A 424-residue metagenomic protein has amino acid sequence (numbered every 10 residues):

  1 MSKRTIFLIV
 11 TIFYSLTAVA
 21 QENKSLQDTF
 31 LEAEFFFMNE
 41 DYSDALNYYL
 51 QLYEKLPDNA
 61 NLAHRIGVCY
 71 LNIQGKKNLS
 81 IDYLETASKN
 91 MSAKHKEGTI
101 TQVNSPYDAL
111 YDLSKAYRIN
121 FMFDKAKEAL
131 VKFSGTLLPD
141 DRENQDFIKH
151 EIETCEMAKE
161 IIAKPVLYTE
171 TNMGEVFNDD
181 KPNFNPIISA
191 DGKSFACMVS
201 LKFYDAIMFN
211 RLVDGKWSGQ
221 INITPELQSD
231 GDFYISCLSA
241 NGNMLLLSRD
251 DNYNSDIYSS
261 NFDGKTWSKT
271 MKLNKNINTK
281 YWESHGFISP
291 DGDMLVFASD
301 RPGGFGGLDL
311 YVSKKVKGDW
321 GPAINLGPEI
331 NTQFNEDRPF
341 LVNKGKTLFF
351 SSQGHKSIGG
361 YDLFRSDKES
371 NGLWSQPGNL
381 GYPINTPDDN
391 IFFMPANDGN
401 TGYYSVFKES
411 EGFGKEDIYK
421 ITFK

Functional and structural regions predicted by a protein language model:
K24-K55: Alpha-helical segment of the N-proximal tetratricopeptide repeat
Q27, G98, Q102-S105, D112 (+1 more regions): Short, conserved micro-motifs composed of acidic
E34, V68-C69, K115: Residue-level recognition of tetratricopeptide repeat
N39, I73-Q74, N120: Structural motif corresponding to the intra-repeat A-B loop/turn of tetratricopeptide repeats
Q51-E54, T86-K89, K96, T101 (+1 more regions): Conserved structural position within tetratricopeptide repeats
